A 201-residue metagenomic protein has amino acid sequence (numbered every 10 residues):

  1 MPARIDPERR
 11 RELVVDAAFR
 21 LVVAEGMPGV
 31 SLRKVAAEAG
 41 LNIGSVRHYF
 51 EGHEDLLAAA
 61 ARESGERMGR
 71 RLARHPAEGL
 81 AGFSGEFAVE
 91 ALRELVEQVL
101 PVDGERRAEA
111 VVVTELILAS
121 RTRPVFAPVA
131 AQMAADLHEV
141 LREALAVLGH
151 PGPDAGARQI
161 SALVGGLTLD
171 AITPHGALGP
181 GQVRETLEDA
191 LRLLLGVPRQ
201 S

Functional and structural regions predicted by a protein language model:
M1-R9, G79, P198-S201: N-terminal intrinsically disordered/low-complexity leader segments
R10-F19, V35, A60-S64, M68 (+1 more regions): Generic hydrophobic, amphipathic alpha-helix propensity
L13, R20-A59: Helix-turn-helix
R70-E109, A157-I160, R184: Hydrophobic alpha-helical connector segments
A91, G104-A127: Amphipathic alpha-helical segments used for helix-helix packing
F126-A134, A146-S201: Hydrophobic/aromatic-rich alpha-helical bundle segments in the mid-to-C-terminal region
